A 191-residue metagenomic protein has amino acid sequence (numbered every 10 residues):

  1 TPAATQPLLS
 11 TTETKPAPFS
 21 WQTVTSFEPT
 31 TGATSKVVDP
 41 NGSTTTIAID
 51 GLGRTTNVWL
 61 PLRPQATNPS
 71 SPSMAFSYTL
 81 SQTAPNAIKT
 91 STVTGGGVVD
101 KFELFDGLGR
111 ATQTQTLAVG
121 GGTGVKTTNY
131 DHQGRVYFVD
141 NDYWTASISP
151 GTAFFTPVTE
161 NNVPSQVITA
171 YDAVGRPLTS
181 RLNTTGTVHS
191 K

Functional and structural regions predicted by a protein language model:
T1-K191: Beta-strand elements of repeat-based all-beta scaffolds
